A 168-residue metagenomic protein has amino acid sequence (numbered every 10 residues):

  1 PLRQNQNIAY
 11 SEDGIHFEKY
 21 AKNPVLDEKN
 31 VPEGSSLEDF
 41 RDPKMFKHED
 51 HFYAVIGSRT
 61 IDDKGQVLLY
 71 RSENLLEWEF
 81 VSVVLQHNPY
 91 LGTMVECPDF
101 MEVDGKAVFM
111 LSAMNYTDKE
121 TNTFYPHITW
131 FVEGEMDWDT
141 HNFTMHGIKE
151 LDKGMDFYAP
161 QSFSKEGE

Functional and structural regions predicted by a protein language model:
P1-D42, K47-L91, E102-G154, G167-E168: Beta-rich carbohydrate-recognition and catalytic domains
R41-K44, E96-D99, Y158-Q161: Beta-propeller and closely related beta-sheet repeat lectin domains
